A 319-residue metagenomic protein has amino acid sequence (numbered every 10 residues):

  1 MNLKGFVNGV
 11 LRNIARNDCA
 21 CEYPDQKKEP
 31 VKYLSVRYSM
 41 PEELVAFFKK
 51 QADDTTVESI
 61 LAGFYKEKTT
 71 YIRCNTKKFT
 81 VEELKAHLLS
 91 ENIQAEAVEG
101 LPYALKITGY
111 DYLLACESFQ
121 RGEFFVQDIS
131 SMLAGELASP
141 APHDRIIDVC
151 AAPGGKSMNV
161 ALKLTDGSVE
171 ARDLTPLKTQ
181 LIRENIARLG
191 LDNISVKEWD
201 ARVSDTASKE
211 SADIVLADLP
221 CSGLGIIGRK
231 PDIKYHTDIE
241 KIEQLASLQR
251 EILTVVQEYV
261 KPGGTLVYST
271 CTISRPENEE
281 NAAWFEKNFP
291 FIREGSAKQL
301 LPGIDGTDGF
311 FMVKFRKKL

Functional and structural regions predicted by a protein language model:
M1-L319: S-adenosylmethionine
